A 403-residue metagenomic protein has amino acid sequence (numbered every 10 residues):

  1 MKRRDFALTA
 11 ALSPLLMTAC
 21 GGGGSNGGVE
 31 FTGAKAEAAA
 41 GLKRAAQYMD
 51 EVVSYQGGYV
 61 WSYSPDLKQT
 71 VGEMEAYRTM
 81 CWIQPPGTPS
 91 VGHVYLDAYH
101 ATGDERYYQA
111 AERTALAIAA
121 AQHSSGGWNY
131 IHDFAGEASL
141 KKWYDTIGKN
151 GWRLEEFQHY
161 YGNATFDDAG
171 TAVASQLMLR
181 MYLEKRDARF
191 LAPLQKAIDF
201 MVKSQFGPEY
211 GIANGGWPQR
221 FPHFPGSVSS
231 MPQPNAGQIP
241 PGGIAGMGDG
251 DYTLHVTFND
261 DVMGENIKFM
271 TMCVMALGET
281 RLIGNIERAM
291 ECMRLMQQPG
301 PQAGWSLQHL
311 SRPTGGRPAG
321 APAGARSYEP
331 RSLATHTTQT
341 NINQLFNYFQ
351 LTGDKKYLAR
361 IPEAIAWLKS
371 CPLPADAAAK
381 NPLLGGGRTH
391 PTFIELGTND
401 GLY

Functional and structural regions predicted by a protein language model:
M1, A19-T32: C-terminal segment of N-terminal export signals and the immediately downstream linker at the start of the mature
D5-G22: N-terminal export signals
V29-A46, V53, H100, E137 (+3 more regions): Intrinsic disorder/low-complexity detector
V52-E265, T280-G284, Q297-S332, P374-Y403: Extended ligand-binding groove/face enriched in aromatic
Y95-A98, M178-M181, M270, I342-F349: The core hydrophobic/aromatic register in alpha-helical repeat solenoids, strongest for pentatricopeptide repeats
N266, G284, R288-C292, T340 (+2 more regions): Extracytoplasmic, non-cytosolic globular domains
A334-Q339: Amphipathic alpha-helical protein-interaction segments enriched in hydrophobic
